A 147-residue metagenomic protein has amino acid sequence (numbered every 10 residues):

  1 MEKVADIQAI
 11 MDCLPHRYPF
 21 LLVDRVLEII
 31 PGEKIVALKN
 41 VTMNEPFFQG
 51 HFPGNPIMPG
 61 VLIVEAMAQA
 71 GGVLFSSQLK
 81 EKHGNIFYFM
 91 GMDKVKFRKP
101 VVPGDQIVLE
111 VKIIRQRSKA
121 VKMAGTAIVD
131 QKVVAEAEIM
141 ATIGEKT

Functional and structural regions predicted by a protein language model:
M1-E28: N-terminal leader/capping segments at the start of a protein or of a new domain
M1-V4, G71-V108, V134, T142: Hydrophobic beta-strand-centered segment that forms part of the acyl-chain substrate-binding groove
E2, P31, V102-D105, K112-T147: HotDog/MaoC-like acyl-thioester-processing domains
M11, G54, F97-K99: Beta-strand-rich interaction surfaces with strong enrichment in secreted/lumenal proteins
Y18-M58: Catalytic strand-loop segment that frames the active site of acyl-thioester-processing enzymes
D24-L27, D93, R98, E110-I114 (+1 more regions): Conserved positions in beta-strands of structured domains
V26, M58-E81: Active-site helix/loop of acyl-thioester processing domains in fatty-acid/polyketide metabolism, spanning hotdog-fold
V36-L38, E110, A124: Beta-strand residues in well-ordered beta-sheet regions across diverse protein folds
